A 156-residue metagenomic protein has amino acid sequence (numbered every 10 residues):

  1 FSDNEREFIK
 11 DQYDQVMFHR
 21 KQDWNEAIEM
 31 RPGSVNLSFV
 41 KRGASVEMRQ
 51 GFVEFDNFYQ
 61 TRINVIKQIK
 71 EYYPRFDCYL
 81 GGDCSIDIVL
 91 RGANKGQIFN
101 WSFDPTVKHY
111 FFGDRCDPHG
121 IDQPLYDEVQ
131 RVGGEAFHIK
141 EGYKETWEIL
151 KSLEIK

Functional and structural regions predicted by a protein language model:
F1-A27: Active-site phosphate-binding/coordination module
S2, A44-S45, D122, G142: Helix N-terminus capping/helix-initiation residues
N4, D11, V16, F55 (+5 more regions): Generic signature of intrinsically disordered, low-complexity segments enriched in small/polar residues
R6-Y13, I66, F99, D122-Y126: Short amphipathic alpha-helical segments and helix-helix/interface helices
V16, Y72, L153-K156: Solvent-exposed amphipathic alpha-helical surface segments
K21-Y110, P118: Conserved acidic, metal-coordinating active-site core of Asp-based, Mg2+-dependent phosphoryl-transfer enzymes
V89-R91, K95-K156: Mg2+-dependent phosphoryl-transfer enzymes with acidic/Ser/Thr/Gly-rich catalytic loops
